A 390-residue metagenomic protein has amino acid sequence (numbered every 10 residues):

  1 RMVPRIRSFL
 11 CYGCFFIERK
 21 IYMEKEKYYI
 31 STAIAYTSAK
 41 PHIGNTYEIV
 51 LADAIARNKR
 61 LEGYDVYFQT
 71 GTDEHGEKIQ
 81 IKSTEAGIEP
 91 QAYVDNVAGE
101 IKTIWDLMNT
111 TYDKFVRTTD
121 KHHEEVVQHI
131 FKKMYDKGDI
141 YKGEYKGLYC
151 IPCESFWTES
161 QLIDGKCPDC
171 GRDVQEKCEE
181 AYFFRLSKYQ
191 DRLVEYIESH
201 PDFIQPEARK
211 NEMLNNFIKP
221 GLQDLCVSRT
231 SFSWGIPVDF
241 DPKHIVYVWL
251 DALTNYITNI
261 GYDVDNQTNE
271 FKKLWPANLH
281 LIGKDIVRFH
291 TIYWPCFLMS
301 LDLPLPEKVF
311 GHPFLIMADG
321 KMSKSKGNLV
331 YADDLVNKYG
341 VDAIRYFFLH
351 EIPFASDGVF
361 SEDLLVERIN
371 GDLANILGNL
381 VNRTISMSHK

Functional and structural regions predicted by a protein language model:
C11-C14: Cysteine-centered motifs
Y22-I204: N-terminal, positively charged nucleic-acid-binding surface of large information/translation enzymes
E24-T70, H122-V126, K177-H389: Structured secondary-structure scaffolds
